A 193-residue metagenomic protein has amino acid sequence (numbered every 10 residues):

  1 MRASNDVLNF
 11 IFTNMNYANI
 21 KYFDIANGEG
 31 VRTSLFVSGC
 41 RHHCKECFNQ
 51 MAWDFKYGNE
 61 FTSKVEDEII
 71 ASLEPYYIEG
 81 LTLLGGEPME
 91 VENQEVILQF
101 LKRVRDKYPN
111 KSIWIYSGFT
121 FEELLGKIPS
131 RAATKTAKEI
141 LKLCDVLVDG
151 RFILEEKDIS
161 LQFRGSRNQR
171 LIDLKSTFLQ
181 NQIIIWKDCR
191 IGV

Functional and structural regions predicted by a protein language model:
A3-V7: Acidic, Ala/Val/Gly-enriched low-complexity intrinsically disordered segments
L8-F36, K45, N49-K56, I183 (+1 more regions): N-terminal [4Fe-4S]-dependent radical SAM core
F12-Y17, V31, N49-S130, K135: Conserved Radical SAM active-site core
N14, N110, L143-C144, N168: A generic structural signal for alpha->beta connector loops
H42: Glycine-centered loop/turn positions within well-structured domains that cap or flank conserved ligand/cofactor-binding
E74-P75, I128-E156: Structural recognition of alpha->loop->beta junctions
P88, T120-E123, L147, I183-V193: Conserved strand-turn element in the central/C-terminal portion of the radical SAM core barrel that lines
F100-R105, W114, K157-V193: P-loop/Walker A phosphate-binding loop and immediately adjacent motor/lid segment at beta-alpha junctions
